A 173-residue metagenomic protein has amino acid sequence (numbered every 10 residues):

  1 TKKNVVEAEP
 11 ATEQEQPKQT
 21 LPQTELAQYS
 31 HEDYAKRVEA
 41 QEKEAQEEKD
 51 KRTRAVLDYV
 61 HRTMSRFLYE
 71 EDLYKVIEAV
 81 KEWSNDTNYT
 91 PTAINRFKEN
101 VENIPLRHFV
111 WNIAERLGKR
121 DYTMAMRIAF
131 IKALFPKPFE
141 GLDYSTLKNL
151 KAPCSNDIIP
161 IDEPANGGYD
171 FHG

Functional and structural regions predicted by a protein language model:
T1-K3: N-terminus-biased targeting/localization segments
A11-G173: Flexible coil/loop and intrinsically disordered linker positions at secondary-structure junctions
